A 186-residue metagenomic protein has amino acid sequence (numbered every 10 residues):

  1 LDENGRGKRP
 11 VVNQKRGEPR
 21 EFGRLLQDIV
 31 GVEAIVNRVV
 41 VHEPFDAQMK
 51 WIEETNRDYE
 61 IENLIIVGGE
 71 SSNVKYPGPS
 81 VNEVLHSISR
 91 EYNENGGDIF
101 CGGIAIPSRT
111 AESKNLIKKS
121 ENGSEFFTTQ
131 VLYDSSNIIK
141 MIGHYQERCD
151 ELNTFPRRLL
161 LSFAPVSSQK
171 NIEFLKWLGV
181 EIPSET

Functional and structural regions predicted by a protein language model:
L1-P19, G69-Y76, T129-Y145: Glycine-rich, proline-tolerant flexible connector loops at the mouths of alpha/beta enzymes
D2-G5, V40-E43, G68-S72, A105-R109 (+2 more regions): Active-site-proximal loop/turn and secondary-structure-junction residues that shape catalytic pockets, frequently
R9-V39, F45: Flavin-dependent oxidoreductase catalytic cores
E33-A47, D98-E112, T186: Active-site mouth loops of central-metabolism enzymes
T55-N56, K119, G123, L161: Conserved, mostly hydrophobic/aromatic
E60-I61, S124: A structural motif
L64-I106, C149-T186: Active-site pocket-lining/capping segments in soluble small-molecule metabolic enzymes
E83-R90, S108-N122: Active-site glycine-rich loop that binds ribose-phosphate moieties when present
